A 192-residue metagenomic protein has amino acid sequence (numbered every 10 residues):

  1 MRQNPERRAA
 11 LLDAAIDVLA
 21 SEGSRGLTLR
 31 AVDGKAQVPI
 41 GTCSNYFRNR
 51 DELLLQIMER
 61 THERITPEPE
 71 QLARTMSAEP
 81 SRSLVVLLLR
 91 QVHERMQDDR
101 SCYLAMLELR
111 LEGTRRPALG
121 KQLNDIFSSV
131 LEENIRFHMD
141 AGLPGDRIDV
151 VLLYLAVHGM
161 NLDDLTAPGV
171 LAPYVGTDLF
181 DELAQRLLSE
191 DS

Functional and structural regions predicted by a protein language model:
M1-E6, D191-S192: N-terminal intrinsically disordered/low-complexity leader segments
A10, A14-Q56: Helix-turn-helix
Q56, P69-C102, L153, T177: Hydrophobic alpha-helical connector segments
E59-T66: Short, basic, alpha-helical segments at the C-terminal edge of helix-turn-helix-like DNA-binding modules
T66-P67, Q97-L107, T114-A141, I148-V151 (+1 more regions): Amphipathic alpha-helical packing segments from all-alpha helical-bundle domains
V92, M106, R110, L153-M160: Short alpha-helical scaffolding segments that buttress acidic/His motifs in well-ordered protein cores
L119-G120, N124, H138-S192: Hydrophobic/aromatic-rich alpha-helical bundle segments in the mid-to-C-terminal region
